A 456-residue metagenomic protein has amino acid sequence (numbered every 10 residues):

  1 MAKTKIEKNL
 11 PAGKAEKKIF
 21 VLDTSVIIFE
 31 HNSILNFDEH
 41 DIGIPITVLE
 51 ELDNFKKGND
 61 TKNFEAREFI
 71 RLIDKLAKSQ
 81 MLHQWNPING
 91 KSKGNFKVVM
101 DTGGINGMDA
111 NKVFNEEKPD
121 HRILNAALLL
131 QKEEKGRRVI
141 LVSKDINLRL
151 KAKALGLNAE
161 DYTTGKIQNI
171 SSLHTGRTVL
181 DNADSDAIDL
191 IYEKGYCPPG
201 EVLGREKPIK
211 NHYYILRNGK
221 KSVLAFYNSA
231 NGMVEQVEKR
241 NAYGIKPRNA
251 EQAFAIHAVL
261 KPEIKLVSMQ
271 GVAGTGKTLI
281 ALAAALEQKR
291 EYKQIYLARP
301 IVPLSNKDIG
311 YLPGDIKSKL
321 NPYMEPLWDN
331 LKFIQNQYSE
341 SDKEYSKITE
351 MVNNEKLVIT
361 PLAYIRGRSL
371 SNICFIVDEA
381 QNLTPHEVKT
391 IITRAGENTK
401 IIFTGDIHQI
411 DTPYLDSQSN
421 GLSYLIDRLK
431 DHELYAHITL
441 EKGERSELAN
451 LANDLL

Functional and structural regions predicted by a protein language model:
E7-I140, I146-A242: Active-site-proximal, substrate-binding regions of enzyme catalytic domains and RNA-binding/basic surfaces
E16-I19, K293-Q294, N354-L357, S371-C374 (+1 more regions): Loop/turn-to-beta-strand initiation segments
F29-H31, N353-T390: Conserved RecA-like ASCE ATPase "motif II neighborhood" in helicase/translocase motors
N54-P87, E325-L327, S423-L456: Conserved coupling/interface region of RecA-like P-loop/ASCE motor cores
G244-E263: N-terminal pre-P-loop "Q-motif" helix
P262-S268, N372: Pre-Walker A (Motif I) flank of P-loop NTPase domains
M269-G271, A281: Hydrophobic anchor at the beta1->P-loop junction of P-loop NTPases
L279-K347, T412-E433: Conserved P-loop
